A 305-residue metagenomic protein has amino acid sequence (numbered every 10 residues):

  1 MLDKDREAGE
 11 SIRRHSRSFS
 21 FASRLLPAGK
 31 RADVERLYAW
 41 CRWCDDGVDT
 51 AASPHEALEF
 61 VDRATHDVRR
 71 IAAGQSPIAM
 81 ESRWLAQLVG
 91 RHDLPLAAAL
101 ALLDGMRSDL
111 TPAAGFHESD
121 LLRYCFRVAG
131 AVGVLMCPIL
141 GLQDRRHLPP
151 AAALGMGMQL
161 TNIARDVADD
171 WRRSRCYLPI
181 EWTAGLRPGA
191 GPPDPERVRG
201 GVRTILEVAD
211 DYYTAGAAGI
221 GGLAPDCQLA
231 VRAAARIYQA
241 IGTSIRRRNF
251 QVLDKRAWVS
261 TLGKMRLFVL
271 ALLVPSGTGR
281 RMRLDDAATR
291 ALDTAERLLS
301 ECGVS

Functional and structural regions predicted by a protein language model:
M1-G157, A164, A168-S305: Catalytic cores of Mg2+-dependent Asp-rich isoprenoid enzymes
